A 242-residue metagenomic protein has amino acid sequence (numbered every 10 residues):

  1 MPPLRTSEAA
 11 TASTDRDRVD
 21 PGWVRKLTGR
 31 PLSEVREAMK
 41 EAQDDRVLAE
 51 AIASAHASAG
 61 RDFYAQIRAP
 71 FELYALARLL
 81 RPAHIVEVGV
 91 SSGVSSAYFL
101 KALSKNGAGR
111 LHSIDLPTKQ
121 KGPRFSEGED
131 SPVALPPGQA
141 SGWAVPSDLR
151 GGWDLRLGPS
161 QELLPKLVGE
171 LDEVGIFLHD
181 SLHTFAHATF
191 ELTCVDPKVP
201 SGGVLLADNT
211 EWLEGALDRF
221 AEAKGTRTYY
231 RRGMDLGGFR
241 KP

Functional and structural regions predicted by a protein language model:
M1-Y64: Rossmann-like AdoMet
A59-G60, Y64, P70-P242: S-adenosylmethionine/decaboxylated-SAM
